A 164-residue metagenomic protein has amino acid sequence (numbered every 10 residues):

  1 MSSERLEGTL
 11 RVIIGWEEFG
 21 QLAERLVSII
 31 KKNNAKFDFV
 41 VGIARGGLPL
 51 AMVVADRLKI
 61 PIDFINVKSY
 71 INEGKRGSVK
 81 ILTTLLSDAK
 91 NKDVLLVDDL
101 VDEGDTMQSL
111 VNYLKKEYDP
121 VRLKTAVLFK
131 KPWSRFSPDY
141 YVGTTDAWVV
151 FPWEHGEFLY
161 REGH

Functional and structural regions predicted by a protein language model:
M1-H164: PRPP-associated nucleotide enzymes
